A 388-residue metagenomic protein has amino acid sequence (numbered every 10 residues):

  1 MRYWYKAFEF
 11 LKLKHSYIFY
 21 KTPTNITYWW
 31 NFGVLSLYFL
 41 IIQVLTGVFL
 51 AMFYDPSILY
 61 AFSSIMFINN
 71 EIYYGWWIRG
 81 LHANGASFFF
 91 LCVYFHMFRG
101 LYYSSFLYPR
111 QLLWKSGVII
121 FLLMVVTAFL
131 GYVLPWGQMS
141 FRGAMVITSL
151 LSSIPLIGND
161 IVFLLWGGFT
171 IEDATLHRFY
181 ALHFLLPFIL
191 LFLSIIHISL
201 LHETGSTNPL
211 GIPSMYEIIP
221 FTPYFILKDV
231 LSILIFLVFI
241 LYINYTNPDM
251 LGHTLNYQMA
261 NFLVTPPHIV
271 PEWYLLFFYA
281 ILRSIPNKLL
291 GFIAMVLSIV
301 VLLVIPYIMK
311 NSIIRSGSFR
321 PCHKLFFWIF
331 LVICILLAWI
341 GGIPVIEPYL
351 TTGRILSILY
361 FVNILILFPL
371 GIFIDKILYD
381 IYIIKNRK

Functional and structural regions predicted by a protein language model:
M1-K388: Membrane-embedded and interfacial regions of multi-pass energy-transducing membrane proteins
